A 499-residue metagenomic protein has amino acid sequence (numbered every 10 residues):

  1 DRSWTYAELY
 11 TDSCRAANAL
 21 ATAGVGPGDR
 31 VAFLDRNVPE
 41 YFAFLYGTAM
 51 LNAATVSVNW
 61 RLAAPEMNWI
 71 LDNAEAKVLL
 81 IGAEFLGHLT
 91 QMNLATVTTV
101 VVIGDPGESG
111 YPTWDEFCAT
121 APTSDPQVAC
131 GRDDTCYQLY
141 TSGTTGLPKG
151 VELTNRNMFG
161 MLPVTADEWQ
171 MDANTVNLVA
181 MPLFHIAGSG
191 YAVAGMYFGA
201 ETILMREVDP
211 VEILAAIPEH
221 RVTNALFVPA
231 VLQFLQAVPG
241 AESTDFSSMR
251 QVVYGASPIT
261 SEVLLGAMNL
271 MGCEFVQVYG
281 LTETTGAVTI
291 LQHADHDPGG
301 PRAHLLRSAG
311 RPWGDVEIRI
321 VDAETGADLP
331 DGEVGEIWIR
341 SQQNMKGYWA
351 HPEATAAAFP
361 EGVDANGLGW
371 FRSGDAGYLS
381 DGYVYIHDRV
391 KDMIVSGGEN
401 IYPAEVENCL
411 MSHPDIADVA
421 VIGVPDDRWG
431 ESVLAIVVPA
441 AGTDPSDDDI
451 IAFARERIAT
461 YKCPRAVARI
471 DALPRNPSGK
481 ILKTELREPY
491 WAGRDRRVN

Functional and structural regions predicted by a protein language model:
D1-V38, F42-Y46, A63-N68, D115-E116: Conserved AMP-binding/adenylate-forming core of the ANL superfamily
S3-E8, C136-G160: Conserved AMP-binding A3 loop
N18, F33, Y41, L62 (+10 more regions): AMP-binding/adenylate-forming catalytic core of the ANL superfamily
E84-R132, P239: ANL superfamily adenylate-forming
D105, A119-Y140, L147, Q170-V176: Conserved pre-ATP/AMP-binding loop-to-beta segment of ANL
F159-V176, F184-N224, A237-P239: Conserved AMP-binding/adenylation subdomain of ANL enzymes
Y197, V222-F227, Q236-H304, E317 (+1 more regions): Gly/Ser/Thr-rich phosphate-binding loop
R311-D315, T325-E361, E399-I401: Conserved ATP/PPi-binding loop(s) of AMP-dependent carboxylate-activating enzymes
